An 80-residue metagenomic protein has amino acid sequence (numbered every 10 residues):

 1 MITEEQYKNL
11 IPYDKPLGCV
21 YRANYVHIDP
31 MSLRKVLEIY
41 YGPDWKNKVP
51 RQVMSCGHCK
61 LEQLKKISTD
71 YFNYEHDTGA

Functional and structural regions predicted by a protein language model:
I2-Q6: Short, intrinsically disordered N-terminal pre-domain segments
P12-N73: Acidic, low-complexity, intrinsically disordered interaction modules
Y74-A80: Short acidic DE-rich linear segments
